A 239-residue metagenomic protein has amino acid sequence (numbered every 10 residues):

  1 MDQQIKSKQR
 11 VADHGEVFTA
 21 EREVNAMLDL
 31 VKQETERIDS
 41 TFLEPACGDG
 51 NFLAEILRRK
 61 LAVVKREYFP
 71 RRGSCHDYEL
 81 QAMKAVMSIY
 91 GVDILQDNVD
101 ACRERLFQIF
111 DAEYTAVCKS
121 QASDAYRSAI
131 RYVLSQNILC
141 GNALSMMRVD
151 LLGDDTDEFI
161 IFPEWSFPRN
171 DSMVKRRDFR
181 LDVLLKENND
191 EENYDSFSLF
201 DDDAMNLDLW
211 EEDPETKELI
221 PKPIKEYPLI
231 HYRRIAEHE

Functional and structural regions predicted by a protein language model:
D2-E239: SAM-dependent methyltransferase catalytic region
